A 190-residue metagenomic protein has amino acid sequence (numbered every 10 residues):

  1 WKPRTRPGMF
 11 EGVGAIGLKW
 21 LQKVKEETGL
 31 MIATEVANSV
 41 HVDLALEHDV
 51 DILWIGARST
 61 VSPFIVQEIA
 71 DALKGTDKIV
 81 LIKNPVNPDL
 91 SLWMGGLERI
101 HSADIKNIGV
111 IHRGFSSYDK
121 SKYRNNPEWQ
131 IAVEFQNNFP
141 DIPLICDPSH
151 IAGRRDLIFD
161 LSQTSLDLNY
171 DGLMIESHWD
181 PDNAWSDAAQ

Functional and structural regions predicted by a protein language model:
W1-I16, W179-D187: Glycine-rich, proline-tolerant flexible connector loops at the mouths of alpha/beta enzymes
G8-T34, I69-I79, W129-L144, Q190: Alpha-helix-loop-beta-strand connector modules within alpha/beta enzyme cores
V13, L30-V42, D51-V66, K78-L90 (+2 more regions): Catalytic beta/alpha-barrel core
L30-D43, G95-R99, A184, Q190: Electropositive, surface-exposed helix/loop patches at the edges of structured domains that serve as adaptable
V36-L44, R155-S162: Short, acidic/polar
L46-H48: Glycine-rich phosphate/dinucleotide-binding loop and adjoining beta-alpha-beta core of small-molecule
V50-D51, D171: Receiver (REC) domain switch/active-site residues of two-component response regulators
Q67-P181, W185: Catalytic alpha/beta core domains of metabolic enzymes, predominantly
